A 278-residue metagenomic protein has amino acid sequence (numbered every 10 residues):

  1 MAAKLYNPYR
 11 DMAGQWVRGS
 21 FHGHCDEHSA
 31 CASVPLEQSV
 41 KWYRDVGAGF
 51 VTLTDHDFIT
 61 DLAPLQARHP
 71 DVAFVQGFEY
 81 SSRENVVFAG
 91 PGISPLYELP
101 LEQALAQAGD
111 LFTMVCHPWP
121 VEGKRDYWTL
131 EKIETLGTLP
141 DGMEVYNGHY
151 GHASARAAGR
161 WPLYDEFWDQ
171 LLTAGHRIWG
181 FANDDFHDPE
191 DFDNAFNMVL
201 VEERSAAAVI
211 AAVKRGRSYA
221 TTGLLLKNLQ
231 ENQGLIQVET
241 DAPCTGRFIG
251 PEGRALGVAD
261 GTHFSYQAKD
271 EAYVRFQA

Functional and structural regions predicted by a protein language model:
M1-G14, H28, A174-W179, D184-A278: C-terminal functional module detector
A2-K132, T138, V145-L163, F181-P189 (+1 more regions): A metal-dependent hydrolase metal-coordination microenvironment
K41, D141, A211-K214: Active-site-proximal helix/loop capping residues that flank conserved catalytic or ligand/cofactor
R44, A106, L172-T173, K214: Alpha-helix boundary recognition
E144-Y150, L172-G175, R217: Short, well-ordered alpha-helical segments in soluble proteins
F167-Q170: Electrostatic, structured charged patches in enzyme active sites and in nucleic-acid/phosphate-binding
